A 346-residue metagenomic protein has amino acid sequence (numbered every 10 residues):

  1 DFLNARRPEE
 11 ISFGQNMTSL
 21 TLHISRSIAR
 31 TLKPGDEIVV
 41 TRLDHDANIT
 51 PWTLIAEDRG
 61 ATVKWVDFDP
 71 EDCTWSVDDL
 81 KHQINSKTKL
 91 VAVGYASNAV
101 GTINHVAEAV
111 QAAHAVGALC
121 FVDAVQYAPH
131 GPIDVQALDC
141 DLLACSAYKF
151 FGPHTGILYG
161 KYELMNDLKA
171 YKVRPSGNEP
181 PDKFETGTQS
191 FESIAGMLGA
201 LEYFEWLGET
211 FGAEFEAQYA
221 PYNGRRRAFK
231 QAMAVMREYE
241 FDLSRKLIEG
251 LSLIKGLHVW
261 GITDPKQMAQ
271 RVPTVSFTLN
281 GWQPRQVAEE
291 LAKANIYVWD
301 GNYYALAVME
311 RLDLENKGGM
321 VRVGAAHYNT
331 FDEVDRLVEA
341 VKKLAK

Functional and structural regions predicted by a protein language model:
D1-K346: Pyridoxal 5′-phosphate
